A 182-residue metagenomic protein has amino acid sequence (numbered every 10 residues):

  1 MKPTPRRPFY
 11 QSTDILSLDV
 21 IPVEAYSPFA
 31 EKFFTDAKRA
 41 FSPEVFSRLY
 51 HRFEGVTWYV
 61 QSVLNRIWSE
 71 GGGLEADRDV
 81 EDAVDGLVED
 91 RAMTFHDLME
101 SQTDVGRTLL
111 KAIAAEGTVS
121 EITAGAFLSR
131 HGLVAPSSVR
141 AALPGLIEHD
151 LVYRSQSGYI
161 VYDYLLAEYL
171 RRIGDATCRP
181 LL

Functional and structural regions predicted by a protein language model:
M1-T13: Short regulatory helix/loop adjacent to the ATP-binding pocket of P-loop NTPases
S17-V45, V63: Conserved small helical "lid"/interfacial subdomain of P-loop NTPases
P43, H51, G55, Q61-P136: Winged-helix-like regulatory helical subdomains adjacent to P-loop NTPase cores
R66, G145, D163: Alpha-helical DNA-recognition elements
H131-H149: Short amphipathic alpha-helical interaction segments
I147-S157: A short, conserved structural fragment
S155-E168: Accessory beta->alpha helical hairpin/"wing" motif in late/C-terminal subdomains of nucleic-acid enzymes
L165-L182: Short, amphipathic alpha-helical interaction segments positioned at domain boundaries
